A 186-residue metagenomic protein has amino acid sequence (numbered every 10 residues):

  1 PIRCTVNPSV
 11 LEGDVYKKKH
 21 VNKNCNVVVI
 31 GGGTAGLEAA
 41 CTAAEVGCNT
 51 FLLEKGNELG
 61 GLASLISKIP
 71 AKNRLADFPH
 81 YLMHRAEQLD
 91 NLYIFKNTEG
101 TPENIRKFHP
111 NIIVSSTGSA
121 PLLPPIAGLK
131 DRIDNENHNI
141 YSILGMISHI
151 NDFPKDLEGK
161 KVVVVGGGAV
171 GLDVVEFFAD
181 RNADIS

Functional and structural regions predicted by a protein language model:
P1-K23: Cysteine-cluster motifs in flexible loop/terminal segments that predominantly coordinate metals
G13-V15, L59-A63, L123-P124: Short acidic/His/Gly/Ser-rich catalytic and metal-binding motifs that mark active-site loops of diverse hydrolases
K17-K19, N24, L65-D77, I147-P154: Short, contiguous acidic/charged loop-to-helix segments that flank catalytic cores in large enzymes
V21-L52, F95-H109, T117-I126, I143-S186: Rossmann-like dinucleotide/flavin-binding elements
G56: Residues in the short beta-alpha loop(s) of Rossmann-like NAD(P)-binding domains
A63-P110: N-terminal Rossmann-like dinucleotide/flavin-binding domain of flavoprotein oxidoreductases that bind FAD/FMN
A86-I94, I133-N139, A183: A short helix-to-beta-strand connector/capping loop
